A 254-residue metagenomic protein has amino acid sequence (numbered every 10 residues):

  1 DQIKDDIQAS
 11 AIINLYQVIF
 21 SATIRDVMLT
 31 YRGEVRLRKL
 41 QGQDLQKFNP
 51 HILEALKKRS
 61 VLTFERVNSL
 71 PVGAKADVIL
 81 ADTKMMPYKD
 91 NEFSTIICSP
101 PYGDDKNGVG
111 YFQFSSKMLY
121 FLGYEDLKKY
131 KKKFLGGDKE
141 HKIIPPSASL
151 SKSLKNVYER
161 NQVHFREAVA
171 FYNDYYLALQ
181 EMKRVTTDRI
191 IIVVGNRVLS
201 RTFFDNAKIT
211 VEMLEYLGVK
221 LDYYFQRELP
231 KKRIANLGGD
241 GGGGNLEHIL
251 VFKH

Functional and structural regions predicted by a protein language model:
D1-Y111: SAM-dependent nucleic-acid methyltransferase catalytic core
D5, N14, R25, E159 (+3 more regions): A SAM-dependent methyltransferase catalytic signature shared across enzymes that methylate proteins
T23, V198-S200, G242-G243: C-terminal target-recognition/interaction regions appended to catalytic cores
S60-K75, A178-R189, L217: A structural motif corresponding to the C-terminal end of an alpha-helix and its immediate exit/capping segment
Y102-E181, V185-T187: SAM-dependent methyltransferase catalytic-core segment centered on the flexible catalytic loop and adjoining short
M118-Y124, P145-K155, F203-Q226: Conserved Class I S-adenosyl-L-methionine
V163-N173, V193-K208: Acceptor-substrate binding/catalytic loop of class I
V219-H254: Class I S-adenosyl-L-methionine
